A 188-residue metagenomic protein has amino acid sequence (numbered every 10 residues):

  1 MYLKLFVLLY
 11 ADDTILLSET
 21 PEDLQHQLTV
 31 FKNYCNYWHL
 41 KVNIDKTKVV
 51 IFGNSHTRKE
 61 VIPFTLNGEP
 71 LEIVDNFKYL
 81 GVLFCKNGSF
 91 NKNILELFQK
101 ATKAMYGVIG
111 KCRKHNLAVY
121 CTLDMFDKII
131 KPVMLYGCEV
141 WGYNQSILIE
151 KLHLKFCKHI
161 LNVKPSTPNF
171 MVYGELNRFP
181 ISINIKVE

Functional and structural regions predicted by a protein language model:
M1-A11, L17, H115, V119: Short, conserved non-catalytic motifs in the polymerase core
M1-Y2, V7-Y10, N36, N43 (+1 more regions): Intrinsically disordered, low-complexity regulatory regions enriched in Ser/Pro/Gly/Thr and acidic residues
K4-L5, F31, I73, G137 (+1 more regions): Alpha-helical hydrophobic/aromatic positions enriched in membrane-embedded helices and signal peptides
V7-Y37, G53-H56, K86-S89: Catalytic palm subdomain of template-directed nucleic-acid polymerases, centered on the conserved carboxylate motif
A11-D12, N43-K48, G53-N54, F77-E188: Non-catalytic, peripheral interaction segments enriched in hydrophobic/basic residues
K41-D75: Short, conserved micro-motifs composed of acidic
